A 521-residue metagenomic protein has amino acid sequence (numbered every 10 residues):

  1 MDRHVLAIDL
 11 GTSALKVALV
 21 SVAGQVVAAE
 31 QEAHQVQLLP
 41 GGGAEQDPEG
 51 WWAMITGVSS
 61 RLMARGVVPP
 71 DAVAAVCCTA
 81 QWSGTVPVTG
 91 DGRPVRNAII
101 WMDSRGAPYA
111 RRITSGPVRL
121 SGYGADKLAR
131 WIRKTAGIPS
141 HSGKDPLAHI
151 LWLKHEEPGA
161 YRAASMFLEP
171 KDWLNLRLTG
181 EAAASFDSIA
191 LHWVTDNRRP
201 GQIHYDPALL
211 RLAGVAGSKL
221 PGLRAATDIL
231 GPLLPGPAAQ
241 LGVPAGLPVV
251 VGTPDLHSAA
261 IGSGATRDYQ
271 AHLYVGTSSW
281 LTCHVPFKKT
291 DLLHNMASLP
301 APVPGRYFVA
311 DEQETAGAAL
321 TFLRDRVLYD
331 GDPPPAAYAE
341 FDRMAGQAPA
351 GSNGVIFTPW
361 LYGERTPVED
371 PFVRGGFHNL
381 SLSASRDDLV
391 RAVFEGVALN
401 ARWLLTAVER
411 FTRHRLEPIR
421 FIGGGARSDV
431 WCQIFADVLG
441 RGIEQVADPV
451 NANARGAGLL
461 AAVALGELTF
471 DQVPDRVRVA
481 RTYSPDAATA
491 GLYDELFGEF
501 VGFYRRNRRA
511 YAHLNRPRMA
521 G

Functional and structural regions predicted by a protein language model:
M1-Q31, L38, A74-T114, G159 (+2 more regions): Glycine/Thr-rich phosphate-binding loops that ligate phosphate moieties of nucleotide and other phosphorylated ligands
E30-P70: N-terminal phosphate-binding loop and adjacent alpha-helix
A44-E45, K144, M166, L273 (+2 more regions): Intrinsically disordered, low-complexity regions enriched in Ser/Pro/Gly/Gln/His and often acidic
A44-W52, P139-G143, L223-T227, L247 (+2 more regions): Short acidic-aromatic active-site loops that bind/stabilize oxyanions
E49, D196-R199, I422-G423: Residue-level marker of alpha-helix boundaries and capping positions
M54-V58, A259, N400-L404: Well-ordered alpha-helical segments embedded in enzymatic catalytic cores
G57-P333: Glycine-rich phosphate-binding/catalytic subdomain of phosphoryl-transfer and nucleotide/sugar-phosphate-processing
